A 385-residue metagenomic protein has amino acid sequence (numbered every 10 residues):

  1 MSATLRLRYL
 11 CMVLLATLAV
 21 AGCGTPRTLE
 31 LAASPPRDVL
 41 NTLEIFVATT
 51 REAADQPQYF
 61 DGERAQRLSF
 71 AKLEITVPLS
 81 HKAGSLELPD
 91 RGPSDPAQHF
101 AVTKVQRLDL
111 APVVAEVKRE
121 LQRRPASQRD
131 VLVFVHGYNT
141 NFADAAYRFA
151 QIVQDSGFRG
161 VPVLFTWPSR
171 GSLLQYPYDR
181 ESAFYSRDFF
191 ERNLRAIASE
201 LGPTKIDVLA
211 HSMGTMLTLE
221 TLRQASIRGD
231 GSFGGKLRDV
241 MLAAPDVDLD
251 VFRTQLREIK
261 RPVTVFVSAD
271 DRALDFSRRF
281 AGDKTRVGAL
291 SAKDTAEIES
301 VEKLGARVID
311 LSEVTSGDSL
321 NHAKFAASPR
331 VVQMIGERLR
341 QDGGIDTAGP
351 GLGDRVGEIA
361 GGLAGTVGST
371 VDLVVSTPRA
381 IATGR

Functional and structural regions predicted by a protein language model:
S2-C11: Bacterial N-terminal signal peptides that target proteins for export
L18-G22: C-terminal motif of bacterial Sec signal peptides marking the signal peptidase cleavage site
G24-P26: Pro/Ser/Thr/Gly-rich intrinsically disordered low-complexity regions
T28-Q106, A115-L121, P125-A126, A146-A150 (+4 more regions): Lipolytic serine-hydrolase domain surface
D130: Alpha/beta-hydrolase fold active-site loops
V133-G137, H211: The conserved beta1-alpha1 loop
T140-A145: Short substrate-entry loop that stabilizes the transition state in hydrolases
F190, A210-G214, T218: Gly/Ala-rich beta-loop-alpha elbow adjacent to hydrolase catalytic centers
